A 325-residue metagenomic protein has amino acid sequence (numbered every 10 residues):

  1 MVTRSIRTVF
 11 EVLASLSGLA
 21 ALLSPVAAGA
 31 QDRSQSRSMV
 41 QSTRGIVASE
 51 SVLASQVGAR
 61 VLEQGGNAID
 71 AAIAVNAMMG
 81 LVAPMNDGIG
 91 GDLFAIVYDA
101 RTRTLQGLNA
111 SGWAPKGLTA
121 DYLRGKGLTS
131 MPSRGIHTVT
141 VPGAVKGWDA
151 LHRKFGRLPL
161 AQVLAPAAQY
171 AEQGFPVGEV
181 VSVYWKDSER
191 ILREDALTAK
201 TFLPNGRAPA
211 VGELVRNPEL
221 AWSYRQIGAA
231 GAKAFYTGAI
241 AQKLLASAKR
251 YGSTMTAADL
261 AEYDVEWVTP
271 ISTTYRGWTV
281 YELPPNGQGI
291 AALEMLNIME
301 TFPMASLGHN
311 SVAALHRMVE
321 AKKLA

Functional and structural regions predicted by a protein language model:
M1-T8: N-terminal secretory signal peptides that target proteins for export/translocation
E11-P25: Bacterial N-terminal signal peptides
Q31-Q56, R60, A68-A230, F235-T237 (+3 more regions): Noncatalytic scaffold domains of N-terminal-nucleophile
I290: Flexible, polar/acidic helix-loop-strand segments at domain edges
E294: Protein kinase glycine-rich loop
T301-L324: Internal maturation/activation junctions in enzymes
